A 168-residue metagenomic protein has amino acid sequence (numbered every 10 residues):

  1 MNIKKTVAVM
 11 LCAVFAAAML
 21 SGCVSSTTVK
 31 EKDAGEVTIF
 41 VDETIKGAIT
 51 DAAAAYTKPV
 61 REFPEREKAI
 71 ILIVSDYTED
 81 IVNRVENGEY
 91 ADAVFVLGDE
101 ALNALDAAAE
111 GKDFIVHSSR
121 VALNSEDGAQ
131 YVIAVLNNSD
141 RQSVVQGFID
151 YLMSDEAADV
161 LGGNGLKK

Functional and structural regions predicted by a protein language model:
M1-M10: Bacterial N-terminal signal peptides that target proteins for export
V7-A8, A17, V60, I133: Generic N-terminal initiation segments characterized by hydrophobic and/or small/turn-forming residues
A13-V14: Repetitive helical segments and hydrophobic/amphipathic motifs
A18-G22: C-terminal motif of bacterial Sec signal peptides marking the signal peptidase cleavage site
C23-K168: Exported/periplasmic ABC-transporter solute-binding proteins
